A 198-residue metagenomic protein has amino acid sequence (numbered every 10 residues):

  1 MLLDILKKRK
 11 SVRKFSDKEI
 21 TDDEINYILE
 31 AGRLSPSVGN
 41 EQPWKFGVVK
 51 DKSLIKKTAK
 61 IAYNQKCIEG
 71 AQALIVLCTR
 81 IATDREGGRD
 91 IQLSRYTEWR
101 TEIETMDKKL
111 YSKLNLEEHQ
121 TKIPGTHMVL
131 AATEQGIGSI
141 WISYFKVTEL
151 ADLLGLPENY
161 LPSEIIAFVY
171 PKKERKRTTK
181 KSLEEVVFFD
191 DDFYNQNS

Functional and structural regions predicted by a protein language model:
M1-S198: Acidic, surface-exposed loops and disordered segments
